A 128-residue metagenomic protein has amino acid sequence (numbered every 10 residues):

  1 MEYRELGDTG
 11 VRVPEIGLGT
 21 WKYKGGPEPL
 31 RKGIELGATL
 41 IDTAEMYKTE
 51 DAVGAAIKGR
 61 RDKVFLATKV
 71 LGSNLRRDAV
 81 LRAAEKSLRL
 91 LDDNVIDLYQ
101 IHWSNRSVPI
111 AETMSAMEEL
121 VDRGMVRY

Functional and structural regions predicted by a protein language model:
M1-V64, D122: N-terminal binding-site loop/beta-alpha segment at the start of enzyme catalytic domains that lines or forms
W21-Y23, A44-M46, K69-S73, I101-S104: Active-site beta-loop-alpha junctions enriched in small/polar residues
K24, E28, K48, F65 (+3 more regions): Residues at secondary-structure transition points
E35, L75-Y128: Glycine/proline-rich, positively charged, aromatic-decorated active-site loop/lid region on the catalytic face
I57, V70, M117-L120: Hydrophobic positions in alpha-helices of CheY-like receiver
R61, V70, M125: P-loop/Walker A phosphate-binding loop and immediately adjacent motor/lid segment at beta-alpha junctions
K63-F65, R127-Y128: Proline-centered loop/turn at the N-terminus of a beta-strand
F65-A67, D97: A structural signal for isolated positions on well-ordered beta-strands in alpha/beta enzyme cores
